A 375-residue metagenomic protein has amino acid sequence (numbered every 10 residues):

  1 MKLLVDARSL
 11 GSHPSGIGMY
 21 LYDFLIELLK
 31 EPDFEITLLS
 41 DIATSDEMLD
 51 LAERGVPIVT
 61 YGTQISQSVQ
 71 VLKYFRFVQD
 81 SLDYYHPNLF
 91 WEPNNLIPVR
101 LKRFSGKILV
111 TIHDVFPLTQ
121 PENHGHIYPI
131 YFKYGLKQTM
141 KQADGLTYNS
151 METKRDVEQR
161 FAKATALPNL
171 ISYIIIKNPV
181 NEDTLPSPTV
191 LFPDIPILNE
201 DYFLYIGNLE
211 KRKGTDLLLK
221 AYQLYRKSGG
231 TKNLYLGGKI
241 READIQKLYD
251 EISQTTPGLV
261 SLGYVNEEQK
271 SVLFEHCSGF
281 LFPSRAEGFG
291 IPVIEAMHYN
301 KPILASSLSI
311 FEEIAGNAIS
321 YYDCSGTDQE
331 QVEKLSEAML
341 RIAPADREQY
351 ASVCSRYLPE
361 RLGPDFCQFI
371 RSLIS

Functional and structural regions predicted by a protein language model:
M1-S375: Carbohydrate transferase catalytic cores enriched for Leloir-type hexosyltransferases
